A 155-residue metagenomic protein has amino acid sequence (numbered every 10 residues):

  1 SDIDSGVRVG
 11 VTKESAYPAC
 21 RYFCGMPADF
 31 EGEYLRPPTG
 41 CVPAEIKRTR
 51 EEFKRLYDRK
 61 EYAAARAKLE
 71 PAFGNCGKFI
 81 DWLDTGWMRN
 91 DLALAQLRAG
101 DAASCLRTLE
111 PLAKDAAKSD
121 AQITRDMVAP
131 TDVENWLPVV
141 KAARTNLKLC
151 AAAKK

Functional and structural regions predicted by a protein language model:
S1-K47: Long, contiguous interaction/recruitment modules in multidomain scaffold/adaptor proteins
E45, D81-T85: Residues that mark the junctions of alpha-helical repeat units in TPR/alpha-solenoid scaffolds
A102-D120: TPR/TPR-like (Sel1-like) alpha-helical repeat modules
K118-K155: Terminal, low-structured helical/coil segments at or just beyond the last alpha-helical repeat
